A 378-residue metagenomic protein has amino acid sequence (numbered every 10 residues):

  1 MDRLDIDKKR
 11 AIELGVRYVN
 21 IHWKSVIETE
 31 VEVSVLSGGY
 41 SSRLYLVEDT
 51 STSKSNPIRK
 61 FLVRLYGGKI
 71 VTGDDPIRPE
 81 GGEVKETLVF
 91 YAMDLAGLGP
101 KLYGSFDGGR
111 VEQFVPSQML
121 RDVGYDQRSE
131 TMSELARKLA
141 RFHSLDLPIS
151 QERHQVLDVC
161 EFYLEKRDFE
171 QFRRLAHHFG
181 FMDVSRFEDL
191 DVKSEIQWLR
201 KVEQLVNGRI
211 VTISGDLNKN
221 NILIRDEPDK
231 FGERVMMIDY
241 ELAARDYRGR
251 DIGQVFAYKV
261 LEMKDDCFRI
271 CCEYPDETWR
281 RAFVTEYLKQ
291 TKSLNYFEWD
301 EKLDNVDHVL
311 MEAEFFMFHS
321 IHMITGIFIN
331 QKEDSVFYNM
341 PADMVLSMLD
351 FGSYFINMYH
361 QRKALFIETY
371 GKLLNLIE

Functional and structural regions predicted by a protein language model:
M1-V35: Juxta-kinase regulatory segment immediately upstream of eukaryotic protein kinase catalytic domains
S34-L36, Y40-D191, V202-R209, G232: ATP-binding pocket architecture of kinase catalytic cores
V159-K166, E314-I327: Hydrophobic alpha-helical segments that form the core of small-molecule binding pockets and/or dimer interfaces
T212-S214, K219: Catalytic-loop of the protein kinase fold
I222-L261: Catalytic activation segment of kinase domains across protein kinase-like and atypical kinase folds
G249-E298, F318-V336: Active-site activation/catalytic loop segments of kinase-like enzymes and analogous catalytic loops in related
S293-E301, S320-E378: ATP/Mg2+ or Mg2+-diphosphate-binding catalytic cores that bind nucleotide phosphates or diphosphates via glycine-rich
Y296-F318: All-alpha amphipathic helical-bundle segments outside canonical DNA-binding/catalytic cores that form hydrophobic
